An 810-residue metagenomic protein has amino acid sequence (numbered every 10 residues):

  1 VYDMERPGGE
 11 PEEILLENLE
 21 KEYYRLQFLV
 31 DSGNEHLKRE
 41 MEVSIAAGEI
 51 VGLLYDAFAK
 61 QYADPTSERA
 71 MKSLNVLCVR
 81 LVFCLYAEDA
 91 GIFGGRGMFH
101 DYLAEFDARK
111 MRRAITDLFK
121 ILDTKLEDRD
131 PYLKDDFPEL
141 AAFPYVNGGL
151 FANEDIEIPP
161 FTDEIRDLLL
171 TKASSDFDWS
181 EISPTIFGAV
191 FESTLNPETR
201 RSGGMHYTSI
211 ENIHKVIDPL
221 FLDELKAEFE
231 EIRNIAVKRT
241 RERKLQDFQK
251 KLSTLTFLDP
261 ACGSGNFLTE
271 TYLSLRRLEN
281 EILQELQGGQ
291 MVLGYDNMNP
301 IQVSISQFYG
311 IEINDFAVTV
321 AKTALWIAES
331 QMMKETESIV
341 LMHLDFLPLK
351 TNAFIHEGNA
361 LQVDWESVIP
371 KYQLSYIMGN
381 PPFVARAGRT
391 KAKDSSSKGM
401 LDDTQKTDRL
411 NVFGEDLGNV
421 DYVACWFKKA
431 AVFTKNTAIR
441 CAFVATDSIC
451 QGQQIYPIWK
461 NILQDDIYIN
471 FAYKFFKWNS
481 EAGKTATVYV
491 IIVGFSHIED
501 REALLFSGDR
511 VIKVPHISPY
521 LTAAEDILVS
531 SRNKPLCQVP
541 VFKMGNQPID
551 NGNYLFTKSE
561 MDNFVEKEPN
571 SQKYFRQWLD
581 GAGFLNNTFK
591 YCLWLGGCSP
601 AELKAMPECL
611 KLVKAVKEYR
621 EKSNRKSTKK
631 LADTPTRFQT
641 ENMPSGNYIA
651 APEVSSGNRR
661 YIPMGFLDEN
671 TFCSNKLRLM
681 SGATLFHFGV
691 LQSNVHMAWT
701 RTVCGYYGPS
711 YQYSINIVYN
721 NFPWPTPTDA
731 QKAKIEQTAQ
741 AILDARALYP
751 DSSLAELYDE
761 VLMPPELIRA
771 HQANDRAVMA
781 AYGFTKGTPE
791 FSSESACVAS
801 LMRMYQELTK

Functional and structural regions predicted by a protein language model:
V1, L16, E20-S274, Q307 (+12 more regions): Preference for the N-terminal adenyl/adenosyl cofactor-binding alpha/beta module
Y2-A46, A59, E68-R69, G91-R112 (+15 more regions): Signature of N6-adenine DNA methyltransferases within the class I
G33-E40, F58-E68, L170-D178, S193-E211 (+11 more regions): Glycine- and acidic
Y55-F58, Y62, L81, L85-G94 (+25 more regions): A generic secondary-structure signal for well-formed alpha-helical elements
R69-M71, D176-D178, R201-G203, K244-D247 (+16 more regions): Generic recognition of flexible, low-complexity loop/linker segments
G95-D101, E228-S253, L275-S306, E329-L349: Flexible phosphate/Mg2+-sensing switch loops adjacent to catalytic phosphate-binding sites
C262, E608-V616, L631-A632, N721-K810: Non-catalytic DNA-recognition/assembly elements of restriction-modification systems
A424, D500-A503, D509-Q737, Q806-K810: Polybasic, glycine- and aromatic-enriched phosphate-binding surface used to engage nucleic acids
